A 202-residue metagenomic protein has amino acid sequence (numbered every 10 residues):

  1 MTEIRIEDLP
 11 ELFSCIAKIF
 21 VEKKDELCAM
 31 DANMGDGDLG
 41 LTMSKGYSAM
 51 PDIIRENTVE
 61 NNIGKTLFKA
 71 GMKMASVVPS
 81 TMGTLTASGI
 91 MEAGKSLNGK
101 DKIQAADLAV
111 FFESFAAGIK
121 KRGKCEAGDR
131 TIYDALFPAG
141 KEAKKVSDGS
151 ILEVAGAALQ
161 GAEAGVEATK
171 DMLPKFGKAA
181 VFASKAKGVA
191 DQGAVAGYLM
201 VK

Functional and structural regions predicted by a protein language model:
M1-K202: N-terminal loops that bind phosphate or other acidic moieties and the adjacent beta-alpha structural core
